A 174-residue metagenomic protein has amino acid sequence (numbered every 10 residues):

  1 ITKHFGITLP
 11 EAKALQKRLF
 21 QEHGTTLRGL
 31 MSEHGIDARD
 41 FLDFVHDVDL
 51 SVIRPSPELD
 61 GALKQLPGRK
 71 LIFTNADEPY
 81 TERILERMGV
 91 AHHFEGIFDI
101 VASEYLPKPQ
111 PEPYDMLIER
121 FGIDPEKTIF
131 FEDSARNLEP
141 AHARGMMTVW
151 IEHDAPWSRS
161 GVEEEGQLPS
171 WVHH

Functional and structural regions predicted by a protein language model:
I1, L19, V48, K70 (+2 more regions): Generic anion/oxyanion-binding catalytic loop in active/binding sites
I1-D60, P79: N-terminal helical cap/lid subdomain that shapes the substrate entry/recognition surface in HAD-like hydrolases
E11-A14, D47-V48, P67, F98-I100 (+1 more regions): A short, structure-level motif marking secondary-structure boundaries and short turns
M31, K64-P67: Alpha-helix boundary recognition
R39, K64, D77-E78, E82-H174: Asp-based, Mg2+/Mn2+-dependent phosphohydrolase catalytic module
R69-L71, M147: Proline-centered loop/turn at the N-terminus of a beta-strand
